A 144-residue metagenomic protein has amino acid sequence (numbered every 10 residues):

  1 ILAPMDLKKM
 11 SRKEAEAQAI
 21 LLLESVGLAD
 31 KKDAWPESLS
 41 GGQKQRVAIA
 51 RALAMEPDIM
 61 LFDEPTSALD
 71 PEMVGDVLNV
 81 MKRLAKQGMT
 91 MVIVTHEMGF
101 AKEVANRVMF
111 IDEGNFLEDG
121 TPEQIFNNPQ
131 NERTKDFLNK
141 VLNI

Functional and structural regions predicted by a protein language model:
W35-L39, Q43: Conserved ABC ATPase signature
A54-D58: A short, proline-enriched helix->beta-strand linker immediately N-terminal to the Walker B motif in ABC-type P-loop
M60-D63: Catalytic Walker B motif of ABC-type/P-loop ATPase nucleotide-binding domains
V74-Q87: Helical segment within the ABC ATPase nucleotide-binding domain
T95-H96: H-loop/switch region of ABC-family ATPase nucleotide-binding domains
D119-G120: ABC ATPase "signature
